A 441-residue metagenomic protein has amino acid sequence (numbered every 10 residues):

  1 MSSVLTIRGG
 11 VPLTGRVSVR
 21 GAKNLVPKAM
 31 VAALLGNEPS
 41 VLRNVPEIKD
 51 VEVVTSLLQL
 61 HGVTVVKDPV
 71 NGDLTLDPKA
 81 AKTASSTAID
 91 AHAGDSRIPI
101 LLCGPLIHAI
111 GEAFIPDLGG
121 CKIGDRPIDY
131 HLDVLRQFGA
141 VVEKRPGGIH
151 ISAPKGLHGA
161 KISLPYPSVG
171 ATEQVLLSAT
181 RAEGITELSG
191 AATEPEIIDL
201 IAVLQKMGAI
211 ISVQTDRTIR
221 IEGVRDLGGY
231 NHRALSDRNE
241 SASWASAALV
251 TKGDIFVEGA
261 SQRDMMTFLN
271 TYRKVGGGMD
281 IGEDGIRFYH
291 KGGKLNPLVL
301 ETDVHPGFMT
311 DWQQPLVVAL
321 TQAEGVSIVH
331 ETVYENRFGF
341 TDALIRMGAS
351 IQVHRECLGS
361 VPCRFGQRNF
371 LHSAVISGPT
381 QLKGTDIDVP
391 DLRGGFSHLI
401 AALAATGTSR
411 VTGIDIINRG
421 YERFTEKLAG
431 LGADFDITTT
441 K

Functional and structural regions predicted by a protein language model:
M1-K441: Short, structured segments at the rim of ligand-binding sites
